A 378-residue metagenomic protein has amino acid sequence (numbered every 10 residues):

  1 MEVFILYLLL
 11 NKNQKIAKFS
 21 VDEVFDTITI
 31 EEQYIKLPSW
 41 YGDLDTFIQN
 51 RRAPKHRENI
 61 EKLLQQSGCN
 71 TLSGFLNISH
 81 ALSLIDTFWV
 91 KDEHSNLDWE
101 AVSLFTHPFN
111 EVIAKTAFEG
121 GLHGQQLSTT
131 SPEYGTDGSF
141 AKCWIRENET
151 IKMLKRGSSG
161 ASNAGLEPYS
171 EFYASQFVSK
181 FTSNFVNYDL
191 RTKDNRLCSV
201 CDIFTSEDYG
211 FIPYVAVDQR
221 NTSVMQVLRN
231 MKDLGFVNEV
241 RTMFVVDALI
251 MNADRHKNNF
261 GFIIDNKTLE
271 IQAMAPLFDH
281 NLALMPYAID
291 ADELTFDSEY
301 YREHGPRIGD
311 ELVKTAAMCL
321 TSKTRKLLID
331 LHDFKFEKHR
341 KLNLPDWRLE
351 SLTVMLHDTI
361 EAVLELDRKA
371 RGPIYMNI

Functional and structural regions predicted by a protein language model:
M1-V245, L249-M251, I263-I378: Phosphate/dinucleotide-binding and metal-coordinating scaffold of catalytic cores in nucleotide-dependent enzymes
H256, G261-I264: Conserved protein-kinase catalytic-loop segment immediately C-terminal to the catalytic Asp of the HRD motif
